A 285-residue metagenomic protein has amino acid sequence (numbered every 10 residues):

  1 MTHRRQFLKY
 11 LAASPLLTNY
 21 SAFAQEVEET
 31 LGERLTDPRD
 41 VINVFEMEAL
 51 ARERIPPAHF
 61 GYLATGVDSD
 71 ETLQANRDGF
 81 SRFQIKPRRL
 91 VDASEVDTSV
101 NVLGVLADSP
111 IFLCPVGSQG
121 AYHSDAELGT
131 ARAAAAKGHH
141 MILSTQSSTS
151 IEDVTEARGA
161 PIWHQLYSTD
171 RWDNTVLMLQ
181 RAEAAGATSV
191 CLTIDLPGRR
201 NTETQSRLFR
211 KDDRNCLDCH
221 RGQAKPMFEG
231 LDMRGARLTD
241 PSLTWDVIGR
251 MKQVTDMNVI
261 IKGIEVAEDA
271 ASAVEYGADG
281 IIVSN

Functional and structural regions predicted by a protein language model:
M1-P15: N-terminal secretory signal peptides and thylakoid transit peptides that target proteins across membranes
V27-A107, T202, K211-L243: An N-cap/entry alpha-helix motif that binds or orients negatively charged groups
T65, Q119, H123, L143-S144 (+3 more regions): Glycine- and other small-residue-rich loops at beta-strand/loop junctions that grip anionic moieties
A107-S144: Glycine-rich active-site/cofactor-binding loop and its immediate structural neighborhood
I111-C114, M141-L143, I162-H164, V190 (+2 more regions): Hydrophobic faces of well-ordered beta-strands that scaffold small-molecule active sites in alpha/beta enzyme cores
E152-G159, V274: Acidic (Asp/Glu)-rich catalytic clusters
L177-N285: Alpha/beta enzyme core
